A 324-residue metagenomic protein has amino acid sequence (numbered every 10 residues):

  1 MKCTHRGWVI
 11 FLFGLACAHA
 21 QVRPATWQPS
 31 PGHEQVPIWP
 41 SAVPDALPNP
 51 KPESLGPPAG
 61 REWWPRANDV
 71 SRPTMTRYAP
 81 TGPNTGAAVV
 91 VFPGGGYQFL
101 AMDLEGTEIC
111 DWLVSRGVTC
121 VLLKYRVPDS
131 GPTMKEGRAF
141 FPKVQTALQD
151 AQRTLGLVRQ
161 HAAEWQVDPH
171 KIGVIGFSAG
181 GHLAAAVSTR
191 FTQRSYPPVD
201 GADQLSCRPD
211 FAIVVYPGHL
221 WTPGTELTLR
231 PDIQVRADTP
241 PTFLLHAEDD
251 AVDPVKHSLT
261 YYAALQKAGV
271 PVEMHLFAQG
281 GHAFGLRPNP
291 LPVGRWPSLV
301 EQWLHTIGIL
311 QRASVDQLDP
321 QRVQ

Functional and structural regions predicted by a protein language model:
V22-A87: N-terminal cap/lid segment of alpha/beta-hydrolase-fold proteins
T85-G95: Short beta-strand element of the alpha/beta-hydrolase
G96-E105, L122-T146, S188-T192, Y196 (+2 more regions): Cap/lid segment of the alpha/beta-hydrolase catalytic domain
D103-V121: Short amphipathic alpha-helix adjacent to the substrate-entry channel of hydrolases
T146-A237, L318, V323: Primarily recognizes the serine-hydrolase "nucleophile elbow" in alpha/beta-hydrolase and SGNH/GDSL folds
D238, L244-H246, D250: Short beta-strand/loop motif that positions the catalytic acidic residue of the alpha/beta-hydrolase fold
A251-T260: Conserved alpha/beta-hydrolase "acid-adjacent" motif
L259-Q324: C-terminal catalytic histidine-bearing segment of alpha/beta-hydrolase fold enzymes
